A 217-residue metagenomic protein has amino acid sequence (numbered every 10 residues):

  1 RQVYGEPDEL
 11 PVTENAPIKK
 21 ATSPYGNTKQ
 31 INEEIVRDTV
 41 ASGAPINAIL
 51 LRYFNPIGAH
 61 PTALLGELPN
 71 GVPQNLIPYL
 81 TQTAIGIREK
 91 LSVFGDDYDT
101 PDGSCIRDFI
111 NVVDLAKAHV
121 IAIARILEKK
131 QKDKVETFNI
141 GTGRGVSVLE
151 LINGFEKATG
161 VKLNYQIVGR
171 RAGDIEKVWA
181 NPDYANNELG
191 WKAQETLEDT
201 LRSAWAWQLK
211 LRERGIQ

Functional and structural regions predicted by a protein language model:
Q2-N55, L64-N75: Catalytic helix-loop patch of NAD(P)-dependent Rossmann-fold dehydrogenases
Y4-E6, I57-P61, V148, D174: A short beta-to-alpha transition loop/helix N-cap that caps and shapes the active-site region
Y4-G5, L10-P11, H60, I87 (+2 more regions): A short secondary-structure junction motif
D8-E9, H60-L65, C105-I106, L151: Short aromatic-enriched loop/helix-cap "lid" or pocket-rim segments at secondary-structure transitions that line
K29, R37-D38, G58-P61, A122-K129: Short regulatory "switch" loops immediately downstream of catalytic or recognition motifs within protein catalytic
H60-P73, L80-T83, E89: Hydrophobic, Gly/Ser/Ala-rich alpha-helical and linker tracts in large acyl-processing enzymes of secondary/lipid
L76-Q217: C-terminal substrate-binding subdomain of Rossmann-fold SDR/epimerase-dehydratase oxidoreductases
